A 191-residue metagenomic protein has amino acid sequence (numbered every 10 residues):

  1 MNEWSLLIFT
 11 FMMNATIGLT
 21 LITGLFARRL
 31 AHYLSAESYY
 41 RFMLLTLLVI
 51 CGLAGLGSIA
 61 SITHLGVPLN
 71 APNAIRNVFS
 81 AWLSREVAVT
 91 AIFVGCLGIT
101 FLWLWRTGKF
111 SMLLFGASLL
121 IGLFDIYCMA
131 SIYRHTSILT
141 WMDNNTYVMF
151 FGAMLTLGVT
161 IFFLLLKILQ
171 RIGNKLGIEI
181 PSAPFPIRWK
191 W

Functional and structural regions predicted by a protein language model:
M1-L56: N-terminal signal-anchor module of multipass membrane proteins
M1-L7, S35-S38, I62-S84, S131-F150: Membrane-interface interhelical loops and short amphipathic "cap" helices that link adjacent transmembrane segments
M12, V89-A91, C96-W191: Long, contiguous internal "core" modules enriched in hydrophobic/ aromatic residues
L25, R29-L34, G66, S137 (+1 more regions): Membrane-interfacial segments
R41-V49, T63-I75, C96-M112, K190-W191: Hydrophobic, membrane-facing alpha-helical anchors
V49, S61, A81-I92: Short gly/ser-rich anion-binding loops that grip negatively charged ligand groups
L53-L65: Alpha-helical transmembrane segments of multi-pass membrane proteins
